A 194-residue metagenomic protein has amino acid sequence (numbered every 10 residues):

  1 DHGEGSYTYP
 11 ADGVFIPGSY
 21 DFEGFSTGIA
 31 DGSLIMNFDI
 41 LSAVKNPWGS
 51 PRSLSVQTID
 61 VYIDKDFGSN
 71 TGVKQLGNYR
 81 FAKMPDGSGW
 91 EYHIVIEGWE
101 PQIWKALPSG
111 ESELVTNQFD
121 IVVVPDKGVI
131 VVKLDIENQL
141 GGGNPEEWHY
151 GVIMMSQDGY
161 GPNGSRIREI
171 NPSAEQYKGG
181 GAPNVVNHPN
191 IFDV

Functional and structural regions predicted by a protein language model:
G5-G98, G161: Surface-exposed, glycine/proline- and aromatic-rich loop segments on solvent-exposed faces across compartments
F25-T27, N117-V123, Y150: Generic structural motif
I29-D31, S55, P125-G128, W148: Short, well-ordered loop/turn elements at secondary-structure boundaries
D60, V131, H149-G151: Generic structural signal for residues positioned in beta-strands
K65-P85, N138-V194: Acidic/polar low-complexity flexible segments
G98-L140: Acidic, glycine-rich flexible loop segments
